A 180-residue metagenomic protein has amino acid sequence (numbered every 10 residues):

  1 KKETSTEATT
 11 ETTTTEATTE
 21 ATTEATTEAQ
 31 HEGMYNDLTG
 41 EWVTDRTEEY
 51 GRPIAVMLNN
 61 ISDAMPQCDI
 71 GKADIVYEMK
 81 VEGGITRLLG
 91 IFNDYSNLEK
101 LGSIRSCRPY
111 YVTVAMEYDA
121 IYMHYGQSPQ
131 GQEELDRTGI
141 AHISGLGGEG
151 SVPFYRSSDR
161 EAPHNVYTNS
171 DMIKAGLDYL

Functional and structural regions predicted by a protein language model:
K1-D45: N-terminal, intrinsically disordered, polar/charged segments of Gram-positive cell-envelope systems that serve as
E28-Y77, E82-L180: A surface/extracellular/periplasmic glyco- and lipid-processing/surface-interacting theme
